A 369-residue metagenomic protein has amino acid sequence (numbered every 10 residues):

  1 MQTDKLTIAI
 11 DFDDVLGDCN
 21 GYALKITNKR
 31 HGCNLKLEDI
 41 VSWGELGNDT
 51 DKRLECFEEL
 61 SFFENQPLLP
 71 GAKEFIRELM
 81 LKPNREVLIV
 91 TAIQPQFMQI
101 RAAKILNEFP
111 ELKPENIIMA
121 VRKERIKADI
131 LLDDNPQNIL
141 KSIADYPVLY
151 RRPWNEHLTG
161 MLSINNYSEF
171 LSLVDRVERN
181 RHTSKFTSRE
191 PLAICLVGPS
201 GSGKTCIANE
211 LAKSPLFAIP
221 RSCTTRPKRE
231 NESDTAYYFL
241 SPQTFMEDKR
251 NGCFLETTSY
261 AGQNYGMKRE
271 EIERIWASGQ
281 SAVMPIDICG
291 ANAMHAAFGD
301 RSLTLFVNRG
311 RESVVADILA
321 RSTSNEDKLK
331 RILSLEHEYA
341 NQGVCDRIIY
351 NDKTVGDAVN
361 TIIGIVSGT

Functional and structural regions predicted by a protein language model:
Q2-E55, E190-L196, G201-K213: Active-site neighborhood of HAD-like aspartate-dependent phosphohydrolases
G47-S61, T224-A282: ATP-dependent small-molecule kinase phosphotransfer cores that center on conserved nucleotide phosphate-binding segments
F63-P67, A72-I105, A120, S281: Substrate-recognition element of Asp-dependent hydrolases with the DxDx(T/V) motif
V90-K141: Substrate-recognition "cap/lid" segment bordering the active-site pocket of phosphatases
L131-S168: Acidic, Mg2+-coordinating phosphoryl-transfer loop and its flanking beta/alpha structural elements, shared across
S168, S172-R189, A316-T323, A340-T369: NTP-dependent small-molecule kinase module
K213-R221: Post-Walker A helix-loop "phosphate-sensing" segment adjacent to the P-loop in P-loop NTPases
V283-D287, F298-L319: Conserved phosphate-donor/acceptor-positioning beta-strand/loop module used by diverse small-molecule
